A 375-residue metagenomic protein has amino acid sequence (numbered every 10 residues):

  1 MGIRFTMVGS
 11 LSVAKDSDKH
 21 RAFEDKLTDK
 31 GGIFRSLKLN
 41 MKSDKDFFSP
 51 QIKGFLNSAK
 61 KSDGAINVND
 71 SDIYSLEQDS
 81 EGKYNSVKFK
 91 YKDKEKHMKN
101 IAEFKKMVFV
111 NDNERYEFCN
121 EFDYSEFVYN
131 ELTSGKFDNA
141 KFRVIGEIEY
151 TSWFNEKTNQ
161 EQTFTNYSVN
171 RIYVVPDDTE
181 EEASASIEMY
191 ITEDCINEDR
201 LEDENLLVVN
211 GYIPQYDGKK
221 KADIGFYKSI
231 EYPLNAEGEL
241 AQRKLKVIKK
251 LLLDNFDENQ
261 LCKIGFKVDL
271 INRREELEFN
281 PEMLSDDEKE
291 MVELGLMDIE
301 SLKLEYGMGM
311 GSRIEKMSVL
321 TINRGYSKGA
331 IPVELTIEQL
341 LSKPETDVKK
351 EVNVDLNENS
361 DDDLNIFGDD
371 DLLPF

Functional and structural regions predicted by a protein language model:
M1-F375: OB-fold and OB-like single-stranded nucleic-acid-recognition modules and their adjacent interaction interfaces
